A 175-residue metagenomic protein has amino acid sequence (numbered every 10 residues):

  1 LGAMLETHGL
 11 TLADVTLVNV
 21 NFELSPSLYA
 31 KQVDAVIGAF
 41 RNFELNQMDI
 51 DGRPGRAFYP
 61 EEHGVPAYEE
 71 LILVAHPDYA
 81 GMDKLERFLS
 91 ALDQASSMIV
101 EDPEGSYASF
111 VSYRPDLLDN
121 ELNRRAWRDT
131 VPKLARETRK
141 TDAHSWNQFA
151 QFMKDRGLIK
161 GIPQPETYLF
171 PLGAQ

Functional and structural regions predicted by a protein language model:
L1-A3: Secondary-structure junction motif
E6, D49, Q151-D155: Short polybasic/polar patches that bind polyanions
E6-V20, Q32-D34, R53-F58, I159-E166: A local structural motif
G9-L10, Y29-K31, K133-R136: A short, structure-level motif marking secondary-structure boundaries and short turns
F22-Y113: Pocket-lining segment of extracytoplasmic ligand-binding domains
G81-L158: Secondary-structure end/capping motifs
N147-Q175: Conserved C-terminal helix/tail region of periplasmic/extracytoplasmic solute-binding proteins
